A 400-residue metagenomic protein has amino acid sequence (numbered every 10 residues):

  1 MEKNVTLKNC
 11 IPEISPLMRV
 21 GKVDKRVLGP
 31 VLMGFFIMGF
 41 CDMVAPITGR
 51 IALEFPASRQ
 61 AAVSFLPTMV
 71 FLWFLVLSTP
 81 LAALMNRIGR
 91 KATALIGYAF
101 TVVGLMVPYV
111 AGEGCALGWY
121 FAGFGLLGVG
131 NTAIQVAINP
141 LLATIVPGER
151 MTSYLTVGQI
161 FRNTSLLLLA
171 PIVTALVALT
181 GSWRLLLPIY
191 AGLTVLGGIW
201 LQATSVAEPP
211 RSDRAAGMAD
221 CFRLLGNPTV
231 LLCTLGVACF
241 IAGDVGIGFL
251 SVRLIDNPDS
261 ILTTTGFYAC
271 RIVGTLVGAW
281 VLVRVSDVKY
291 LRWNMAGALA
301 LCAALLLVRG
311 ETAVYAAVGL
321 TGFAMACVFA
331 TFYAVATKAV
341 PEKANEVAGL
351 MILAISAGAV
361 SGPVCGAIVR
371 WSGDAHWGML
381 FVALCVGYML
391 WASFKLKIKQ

Functional and structural regions predicted by a protein language model:
R26-A57, N139, I247-V252: Extracytoplasmic
V44-A45, N227-I272: Extracytoplasmic gate region of multi-pass secondary transporters
F65-A83, T265-G278: Central cavity-lining transmembrane alpha-helices of secondary-active solute carriers, predominantly the Major
A99-G114, G297-R309: C-terminal ends and interior cores of transmembrane alpha-helices in multi-pass membrane transporters/permeases
L117-A133, A313-C327: Hydrophobic core of transmembrane alpha-helices in multi-pass small-molecule transporters, especially MFS/SLC-type
G123-I160: Cytoplasmic helix-loop-helix junction between adjacent transmembrane helices in 12-TM secondary transporters
A133-P147, A326-P341: Intracellular juxtamembrane helix-capping segments at the cytosolic ends of symmetry-related transmembrane helices
E149, V157-P209: Helix-loop-helix hairpin linking two adjacent transmembrane segments in secondary transporters
